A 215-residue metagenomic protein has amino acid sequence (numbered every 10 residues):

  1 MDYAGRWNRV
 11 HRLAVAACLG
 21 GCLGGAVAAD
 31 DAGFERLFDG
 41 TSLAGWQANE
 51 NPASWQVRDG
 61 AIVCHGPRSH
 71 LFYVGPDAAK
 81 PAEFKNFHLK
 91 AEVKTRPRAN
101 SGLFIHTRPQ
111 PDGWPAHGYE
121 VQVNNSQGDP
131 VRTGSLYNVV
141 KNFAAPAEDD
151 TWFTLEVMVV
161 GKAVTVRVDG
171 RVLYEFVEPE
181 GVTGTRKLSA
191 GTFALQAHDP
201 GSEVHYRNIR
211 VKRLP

Functional and structural regions predicted by a protein language model:
D2-V15: Bacterial N-terminal signal peptides that target proteins for export
A14-G24: Bacterial N-terminal signal peptides
V27-P215: Carbohydrate-interacting regions of secretory-pathway proteins
